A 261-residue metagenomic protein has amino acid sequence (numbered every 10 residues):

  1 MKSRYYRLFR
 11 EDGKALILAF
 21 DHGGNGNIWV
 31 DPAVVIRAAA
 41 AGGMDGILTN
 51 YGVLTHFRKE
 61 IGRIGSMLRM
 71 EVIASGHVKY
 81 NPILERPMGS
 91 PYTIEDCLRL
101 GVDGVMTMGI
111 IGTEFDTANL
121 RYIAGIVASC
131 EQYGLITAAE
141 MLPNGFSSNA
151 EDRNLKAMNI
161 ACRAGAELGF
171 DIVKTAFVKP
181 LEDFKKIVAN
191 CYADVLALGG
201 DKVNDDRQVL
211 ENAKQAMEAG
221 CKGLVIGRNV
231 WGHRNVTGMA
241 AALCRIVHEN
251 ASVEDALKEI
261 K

Functional and structural regions predicted by a protein language model:
M1-R10: N-terminal basic/disordered segments at the start of proteins
R10-E11, P143-N144, G232-H233: Generic structural "secondary-structure junction" signal
A15-I61, G65-G76, I83-V195, V203-G223 (+2 more regions): Alpha/beta enzyme core
M217-G220, W231-K261: C-terminal helical cap(s) of enzyme catalytic domains, especially alpha/beta-barrels
